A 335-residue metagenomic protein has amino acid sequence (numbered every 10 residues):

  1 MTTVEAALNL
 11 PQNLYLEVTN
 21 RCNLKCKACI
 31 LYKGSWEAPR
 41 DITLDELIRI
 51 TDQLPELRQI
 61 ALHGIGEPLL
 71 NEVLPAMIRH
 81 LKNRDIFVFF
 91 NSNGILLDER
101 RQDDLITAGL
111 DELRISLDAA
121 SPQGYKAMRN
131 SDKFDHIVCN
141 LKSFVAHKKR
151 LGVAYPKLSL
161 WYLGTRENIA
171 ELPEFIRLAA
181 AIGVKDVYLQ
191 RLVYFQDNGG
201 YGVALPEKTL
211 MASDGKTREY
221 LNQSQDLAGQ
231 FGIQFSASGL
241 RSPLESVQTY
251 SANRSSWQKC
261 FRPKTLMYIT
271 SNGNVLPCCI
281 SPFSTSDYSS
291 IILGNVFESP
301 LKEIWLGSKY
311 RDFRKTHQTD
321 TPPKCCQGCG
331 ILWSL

Functional and structural regions predicted by a protein language model:
M1-E112, Q123, A127, F195 (+3 more regions): Conserved alpha-helical substructure of the radical SAM core
M1-Y15, Y250-P263, Y310-Q318, L335: N-terminal [4Fe-4S]-dependent radical SAM core
C22, C26-C29, C260, C278-C279 (+1 more regions): Short cysteine clusters
I42, E72, D132, E167-A170: Residue-level signal for the nucleotide or nucleotide-sugar donor/cofactor binding architecture
P55-H63, F87-F89, T107-L117, D135-S246 (+1 more regions): Conserved C-terminal portion of the radical SAM core fold that forms the substrate/S-adenosylmethionine-binding
D118-P122: A glycine-centered beta->alpha junction motif in the catalytic cores of kinase/phosphotransferase enzymes
A146-G152, L210-Y250, I280-W333: C-terminal accessory region of radical SAM enzymes
